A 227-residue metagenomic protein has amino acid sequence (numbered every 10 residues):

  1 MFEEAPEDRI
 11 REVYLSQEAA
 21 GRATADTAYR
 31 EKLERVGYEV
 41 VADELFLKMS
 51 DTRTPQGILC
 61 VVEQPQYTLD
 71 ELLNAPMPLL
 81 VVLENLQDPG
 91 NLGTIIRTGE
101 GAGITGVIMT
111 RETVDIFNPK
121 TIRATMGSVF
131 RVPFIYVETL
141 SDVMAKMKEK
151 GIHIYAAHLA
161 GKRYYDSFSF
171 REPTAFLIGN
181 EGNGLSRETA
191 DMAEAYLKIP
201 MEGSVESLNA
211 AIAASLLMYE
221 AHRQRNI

Functional and structural regions predicted by a protein language model:
M1-R53: N-terminal positively charged helical leader segments and presequences
F2-L15, R30-K32, L72-G161: RNA substrate-binding interface of SAM-dependent RNA methyltransferases
E18-A20, E44-L45, E112-V114, E181-N183 (+1 more regions): Short, acidic/turn-prone active-site loops that include or flank metal/cofactor- and phosphate-binding residues
V41-A42, E84, T110-R111, P133 (+1 more regions): Short beta->alpha connector loops at strand-helix junctions that form conserved, small/polar/Pro-enriched
D51-T54, I58-M77, T113: Acidic/glycine-rich phosphate/pyrophosphate-binding loops and surrounding catalytic core that coordinate Mg2+
T98-A102, I116, T121-V129, R187-I227: Structured adenosyl-cofactor binding patch, chiefly the S-adenosyl-L-methionine
Y155-V205: Active-site/ligand-binding-proximal alpha/beta "capping" segment
